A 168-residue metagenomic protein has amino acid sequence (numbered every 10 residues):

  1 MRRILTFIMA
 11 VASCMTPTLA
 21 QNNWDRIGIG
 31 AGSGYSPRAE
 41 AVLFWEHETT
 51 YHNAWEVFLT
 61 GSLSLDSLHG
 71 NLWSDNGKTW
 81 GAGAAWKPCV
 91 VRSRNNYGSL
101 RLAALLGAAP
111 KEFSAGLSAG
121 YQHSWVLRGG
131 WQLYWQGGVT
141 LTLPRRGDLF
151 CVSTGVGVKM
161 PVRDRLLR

Functional and structural regions predicted by a protein language model:
M1-W24, V162-R168: Cleavable N-terminal export/targeting peptides
A20-H69, K159-P161, R168: Short glycine/proline- and aromatic-enriched beta-strand/turn motifs that initiate or cap beta-hairpins
W24, S36-E40, G77-G81, E112-G116 (+1 more regions): Membrane-spanning beta-strands of outer-membrane beta-barrel proteins
G28, E40-V42, G81-A85, S118-G120 (+1 more regions): Membrane-embedded beta-strand positions in outer-membrane beta-barrel channels/transporters
E46-L133: Gram-negative (and chloroplast) outer-membrane scaffold detector with strong preference for beta-barrel transmembrane
W135-G137: Internal, hydrophobic beta-strand segments that form the core of beta-sheet-rich folds
T142-R146: Short, exposed beta-strand-loop hairpins at the edges of beta-sheets in extracellular/periplasmic proteins
D148-R168: Outer-membrane beta-barrel "beta-signal"
